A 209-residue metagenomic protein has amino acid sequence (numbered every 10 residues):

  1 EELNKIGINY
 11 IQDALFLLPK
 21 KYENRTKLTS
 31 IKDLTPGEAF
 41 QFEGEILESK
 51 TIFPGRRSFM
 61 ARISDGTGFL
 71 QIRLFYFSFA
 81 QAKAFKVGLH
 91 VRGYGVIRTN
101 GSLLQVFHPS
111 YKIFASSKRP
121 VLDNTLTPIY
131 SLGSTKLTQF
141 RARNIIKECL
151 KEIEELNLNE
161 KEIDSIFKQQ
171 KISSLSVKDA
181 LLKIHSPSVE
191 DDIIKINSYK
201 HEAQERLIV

Functional and structural regions predicted by a protein language model:
E1-N9, A14: Helix-hairpin-helix
Y10, K27-I31, S176: Short, solvent-exposed coil/turn linker segments
I11, A39-Q41, F69: A common structural microfeature
L17-L47: OB-fold nucleic-acid-binding modules
I52-F59, S64-V209: Upstream accessory/linker segments immediately N-terminal to the RecA-like ATPase cores of bacterial MutS and a subset
